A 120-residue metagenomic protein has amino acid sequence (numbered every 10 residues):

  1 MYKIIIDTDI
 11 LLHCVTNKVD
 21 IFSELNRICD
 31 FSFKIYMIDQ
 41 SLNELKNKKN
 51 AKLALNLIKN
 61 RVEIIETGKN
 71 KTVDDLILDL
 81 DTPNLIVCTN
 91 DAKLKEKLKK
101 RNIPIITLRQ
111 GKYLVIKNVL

Functional and structural regions predicted by a protein language model:
M1-N17: Metal-dependent nucleic-acid phosphoesterase active-site entry motif
K3-D7, K34-D39: Short, conserved beta-strand edge motifs with alternating hydrophobic and charged residues
I4, N26-D30, G111: Short N-terminal helix-initiation segments at or just after the protein's N-terminus
T8, F22, L42: Conserved RNase H-like, two-metal-ion catalytic cores of nucleic-acid enzymes
V15-I35: A short alpha/beta connector and helix-capping loop motif
I35-L120: Nuclease catalytic cores that cleave nucleic-acid phosphodiester bonds, predominantly acidic two-metal-ion
